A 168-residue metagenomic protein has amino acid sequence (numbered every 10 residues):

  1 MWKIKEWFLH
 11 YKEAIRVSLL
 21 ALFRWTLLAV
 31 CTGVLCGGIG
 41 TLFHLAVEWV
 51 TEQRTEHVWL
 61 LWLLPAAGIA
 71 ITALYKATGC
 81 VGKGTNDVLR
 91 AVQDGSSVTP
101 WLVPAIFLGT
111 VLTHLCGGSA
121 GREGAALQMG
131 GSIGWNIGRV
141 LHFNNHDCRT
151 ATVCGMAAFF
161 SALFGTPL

Functional and structural regions predicted by a protein language model:
M1-L168: Alpha-helical transmembrane segments and immediately membrane-proximal extracytoplasmic
